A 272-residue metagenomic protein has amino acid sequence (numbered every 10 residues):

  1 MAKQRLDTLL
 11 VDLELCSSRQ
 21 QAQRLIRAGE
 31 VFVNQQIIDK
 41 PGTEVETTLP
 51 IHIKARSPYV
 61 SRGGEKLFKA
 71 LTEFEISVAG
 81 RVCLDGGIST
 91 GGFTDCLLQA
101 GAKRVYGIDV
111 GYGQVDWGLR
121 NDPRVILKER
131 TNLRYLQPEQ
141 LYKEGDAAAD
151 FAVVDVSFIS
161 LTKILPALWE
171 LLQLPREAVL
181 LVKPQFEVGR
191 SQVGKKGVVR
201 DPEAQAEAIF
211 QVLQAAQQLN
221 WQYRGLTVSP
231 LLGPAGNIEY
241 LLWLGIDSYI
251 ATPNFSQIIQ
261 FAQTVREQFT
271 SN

Functional and structural regions predicted by a protein language model:
M1-L49, V82: A basic, amphipathic helix-loop patch mediating RNA/tRNA/ribosome contacts
E14-L15, T72-A79, G145: Glycine-rich helix-loop-beta junction characteristic of Rossmann-like nucleotide cofactor-binding loops
A79-S89: Conserved class I S-adenosyl-L-methionine
T90-G101: Conserved SAM-binding loop of SAM-dependent methyltransferases across substrates and taxa, primarily the Class I
Y106-K163: S-adenosyl-L-methionine
T162-V179: A short glycine-rich, Lys/Arg-flanked "PGG" loop and its adjoining helix->strand segment in the class I
P184-R200: Short, glycine-/aromatic-enriched active-site segment of Class I SAM-dependent methyltransferases
I238, W243-N272: Flexible, glycine-/basic-rich loop-and-beta segments that form/coincide with the SAM-dependent methyltransferase
